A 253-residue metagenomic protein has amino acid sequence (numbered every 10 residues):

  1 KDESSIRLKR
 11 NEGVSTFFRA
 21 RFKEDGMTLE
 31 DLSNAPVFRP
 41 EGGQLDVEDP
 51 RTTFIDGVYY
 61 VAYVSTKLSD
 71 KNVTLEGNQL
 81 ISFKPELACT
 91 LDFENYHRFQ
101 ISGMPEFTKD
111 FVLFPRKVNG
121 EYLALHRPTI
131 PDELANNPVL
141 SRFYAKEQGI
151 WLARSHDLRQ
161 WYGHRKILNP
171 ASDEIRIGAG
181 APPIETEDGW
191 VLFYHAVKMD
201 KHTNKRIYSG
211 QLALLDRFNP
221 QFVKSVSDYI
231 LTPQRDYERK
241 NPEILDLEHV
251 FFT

Functional and structural regions predicted by a protein language model:
K1-L45, F54-V112, R116-I175, I184-H249: Beta-rich carbohydrate-recognition and catalytic domains
